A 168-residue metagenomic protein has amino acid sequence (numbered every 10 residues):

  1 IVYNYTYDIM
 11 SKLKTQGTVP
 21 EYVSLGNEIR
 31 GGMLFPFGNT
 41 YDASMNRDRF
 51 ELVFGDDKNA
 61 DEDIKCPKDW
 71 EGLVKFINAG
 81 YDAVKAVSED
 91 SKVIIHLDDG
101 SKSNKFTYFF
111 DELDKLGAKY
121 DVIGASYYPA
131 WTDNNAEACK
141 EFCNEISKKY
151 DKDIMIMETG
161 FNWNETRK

Functional and structural regions predicted by a protein language model:
I1, Y41-M45, D61-K75, S101 (+3 more regions): Alpha-helix N-cap and loop-to-helix initiation/capping positions
I1-L25, L73-A83, F109-L116: An active-site-proximal structural segment forming one wall of the substrate-binding cleft that immediately precedes
Y3, Y7, F35-F37, F50 (+5 more regions): Phenylalanine-focused residue identity feature
N4, N27, N39, N46 (+6 more regions): Detector for Asparagine
T6-P67, I94-H96: Active-site groove signature of glycoside hydrolases
D48-N59, K65-K68, G72-N78, K119-P129: Short, surface-exposed, charge-dense and proline/glycine-enriched linear segments
E71, D82, A86-I94, G100-K168: Glycoside hydrolase catalytic-domain groove-lining segments
